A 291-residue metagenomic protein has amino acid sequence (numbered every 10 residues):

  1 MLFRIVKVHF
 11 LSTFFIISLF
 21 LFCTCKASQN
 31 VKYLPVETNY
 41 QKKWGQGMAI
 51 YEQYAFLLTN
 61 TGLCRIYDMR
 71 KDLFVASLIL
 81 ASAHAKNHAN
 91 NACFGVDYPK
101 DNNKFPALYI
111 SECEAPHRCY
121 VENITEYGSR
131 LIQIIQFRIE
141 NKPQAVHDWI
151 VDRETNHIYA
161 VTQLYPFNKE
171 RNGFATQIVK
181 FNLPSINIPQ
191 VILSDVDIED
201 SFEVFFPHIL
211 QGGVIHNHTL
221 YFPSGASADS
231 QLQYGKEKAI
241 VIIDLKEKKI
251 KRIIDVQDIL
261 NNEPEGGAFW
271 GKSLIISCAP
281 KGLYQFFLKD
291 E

Functional and structural regions predicted by a protein language model:
V36-G62: Beta-strand-rich domains and repeat architectures in extracellular enzymes and scaffolds, especially beta-propellers
V36-Q41, I79-H84, Q136-K142, S201-F206 (+1 more regions): Surface loop/turn motifs at the tips and blade-to-blade linkers of beta-strand repeat domains
K42-A49, H84-D97, N141-V151, F206-G212 (+1 more regions): Repeated scaffold domains used in trafficking and secretory/extracellular systems, primarily beta-propellers
Y54-H84, Y234-G235: Beta-propeller domains
G62-L63, C113-H117, L164-K169, S227-Q231 (+1 more regions): Short glycine/acidic-enriched loop and turn motifs that connect beta-strands
D72-E114: Blade-loop segments of beta-propeller domains
H117-Y127, G173-I186, G235-E247, L288-E291: Beta-propeller blade signature
E203-I243: Loop/turn-rich, solvent-exposed surfaces of beta-rich toroidal or solenoidal domains
